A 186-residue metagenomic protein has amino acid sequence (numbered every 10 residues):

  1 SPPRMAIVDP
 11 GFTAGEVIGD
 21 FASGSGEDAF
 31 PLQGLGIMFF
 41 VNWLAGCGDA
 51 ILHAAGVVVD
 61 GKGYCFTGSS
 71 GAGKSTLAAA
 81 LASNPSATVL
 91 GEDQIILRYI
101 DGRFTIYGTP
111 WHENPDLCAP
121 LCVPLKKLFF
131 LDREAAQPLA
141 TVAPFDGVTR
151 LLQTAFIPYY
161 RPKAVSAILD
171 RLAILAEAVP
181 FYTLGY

Functional and structural regions predicted by a protein language model:
S1-S70, A80-L90, I95-Y186: A noncatalytic interaction/capping subdomain that flanks phosphate/NTP-handling catalytic cores
K74: Conserved lysine of the Walker
L77: Hydrophobic positions on the alpha1 helix immediately C-terminal to the Walker A/P-loop
